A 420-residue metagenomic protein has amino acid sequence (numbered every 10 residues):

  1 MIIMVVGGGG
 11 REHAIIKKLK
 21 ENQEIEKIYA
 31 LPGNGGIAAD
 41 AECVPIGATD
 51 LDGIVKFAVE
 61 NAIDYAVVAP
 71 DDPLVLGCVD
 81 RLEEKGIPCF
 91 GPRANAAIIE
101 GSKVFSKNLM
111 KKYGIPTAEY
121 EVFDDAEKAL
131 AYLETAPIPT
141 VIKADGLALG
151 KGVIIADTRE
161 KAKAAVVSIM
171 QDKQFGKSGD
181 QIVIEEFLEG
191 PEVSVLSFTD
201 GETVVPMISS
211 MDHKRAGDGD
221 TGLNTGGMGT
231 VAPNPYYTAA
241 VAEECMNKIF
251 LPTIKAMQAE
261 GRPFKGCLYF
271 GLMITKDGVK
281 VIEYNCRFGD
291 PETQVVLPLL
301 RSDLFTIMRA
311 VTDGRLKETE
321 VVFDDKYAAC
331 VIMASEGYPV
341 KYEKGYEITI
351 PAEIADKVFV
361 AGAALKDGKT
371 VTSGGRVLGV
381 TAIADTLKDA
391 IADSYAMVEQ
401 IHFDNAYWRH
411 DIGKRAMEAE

Functional and structural regions predicted by a protein language model:
M1-A94: ATP-binding N-terminal substructure of ATP-dependent carboxylate-amine bond-forming enzymes
E21, G36-A38, E60, F90 (+13 more regions): Solvent-exposed alpha-helices and their adjacent loops that cap or buttress functional pockets in soluble metabolic
C43-T49, E121-D125, A156: Short acidic-hydrophobic, aromatic-tinged amphipathic segments that line or gate anion-handling sites
F90-K151: A conserved helix-loop-beta module that forms one wall/lid of the active-site cleft in ATP-utilizing catalytic domains
G152, A156-T293: Internal nucleotide-binding/catalytic subdomain
M246-L268, N285-I354, K366: Active-site "cap" helix and flanking loop/linker of ATP-utilizing ligase/carboxylase catalytic domains
A364-D367, T372-E420: Generic C-terminus detector
